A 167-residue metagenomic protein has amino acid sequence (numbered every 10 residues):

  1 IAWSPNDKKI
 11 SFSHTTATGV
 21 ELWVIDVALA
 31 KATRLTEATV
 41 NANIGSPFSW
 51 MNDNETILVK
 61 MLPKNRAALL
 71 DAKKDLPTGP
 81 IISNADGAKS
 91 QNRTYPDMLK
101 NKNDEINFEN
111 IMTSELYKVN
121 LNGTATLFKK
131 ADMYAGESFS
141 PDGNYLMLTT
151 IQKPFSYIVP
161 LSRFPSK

Functional and structural regions predicted by a protein language model:
I1-K167: Beta-propeller folds
